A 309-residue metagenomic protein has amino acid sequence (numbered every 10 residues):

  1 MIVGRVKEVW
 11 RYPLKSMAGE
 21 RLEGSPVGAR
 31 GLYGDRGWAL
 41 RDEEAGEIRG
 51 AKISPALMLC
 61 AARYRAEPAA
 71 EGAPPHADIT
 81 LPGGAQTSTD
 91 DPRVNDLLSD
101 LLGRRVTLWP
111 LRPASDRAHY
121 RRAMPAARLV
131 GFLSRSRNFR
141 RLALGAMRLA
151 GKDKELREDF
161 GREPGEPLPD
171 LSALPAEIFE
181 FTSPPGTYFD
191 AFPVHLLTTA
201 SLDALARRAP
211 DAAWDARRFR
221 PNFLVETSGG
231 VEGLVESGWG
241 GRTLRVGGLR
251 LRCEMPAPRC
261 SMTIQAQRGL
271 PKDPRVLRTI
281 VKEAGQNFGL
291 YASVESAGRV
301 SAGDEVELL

Functional and structural regions predicted by a protein language model:
M1-L309: Metal-cofactor-dependent catalytic cores
